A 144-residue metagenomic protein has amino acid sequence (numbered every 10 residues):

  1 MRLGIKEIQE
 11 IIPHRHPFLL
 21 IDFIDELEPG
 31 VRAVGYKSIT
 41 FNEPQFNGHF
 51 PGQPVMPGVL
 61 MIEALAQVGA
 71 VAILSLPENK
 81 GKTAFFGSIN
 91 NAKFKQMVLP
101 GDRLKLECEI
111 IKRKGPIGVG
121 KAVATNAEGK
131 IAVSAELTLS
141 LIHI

Functional and structural regions predicted by a protein language model:
M1-R2, G69-K105, A132, E136: Hydrophobic beta-strand-centered segment that forms part of the acyl-chain substrate-binding groove
I5-R15: Short aromatic-glycine motifs in intrinsically disordered, low-complexity regions
Q9, G52, F94-Q96: Beta-strand-rich interaction surfaces with strong enrichment in secreted/lumenal proteins
H16-M56: Catalytic strand-loop segment that frames the active site of acyl-thioester-processing enzymes
I24, M56-N79: Active-site helix/loop of acyl-thioester processing domains in fatty-acid/polyketide metabolism, spanning hotdog-fold
I24, N90-A127: Hydrophobic beta-sheet segments that form the core/acyl-binding groove of ACP/CoA-dependent acyl-chain-processing
T138-S140: Short beta-strand edge segments in extracellular beta-sheet folds
I142-I144: Conserved small/polar residues in nucleotide/adenosyl-binding loops
